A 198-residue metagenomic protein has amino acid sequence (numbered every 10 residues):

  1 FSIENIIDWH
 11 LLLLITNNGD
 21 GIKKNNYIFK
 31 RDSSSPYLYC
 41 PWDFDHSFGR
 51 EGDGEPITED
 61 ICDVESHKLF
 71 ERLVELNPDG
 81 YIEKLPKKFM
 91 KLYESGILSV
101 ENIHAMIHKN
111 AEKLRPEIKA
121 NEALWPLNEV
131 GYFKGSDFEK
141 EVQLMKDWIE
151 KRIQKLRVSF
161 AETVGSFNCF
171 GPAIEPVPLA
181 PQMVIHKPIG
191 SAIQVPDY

Functional and structural regions predicted by a protein language model:
F1-K23, F29-G190: Middle-to-C-terminal accessory/interaction subdomains
Q194-Y198: A short beta-strand segment in extracellular, disulfide-stabilized domains
